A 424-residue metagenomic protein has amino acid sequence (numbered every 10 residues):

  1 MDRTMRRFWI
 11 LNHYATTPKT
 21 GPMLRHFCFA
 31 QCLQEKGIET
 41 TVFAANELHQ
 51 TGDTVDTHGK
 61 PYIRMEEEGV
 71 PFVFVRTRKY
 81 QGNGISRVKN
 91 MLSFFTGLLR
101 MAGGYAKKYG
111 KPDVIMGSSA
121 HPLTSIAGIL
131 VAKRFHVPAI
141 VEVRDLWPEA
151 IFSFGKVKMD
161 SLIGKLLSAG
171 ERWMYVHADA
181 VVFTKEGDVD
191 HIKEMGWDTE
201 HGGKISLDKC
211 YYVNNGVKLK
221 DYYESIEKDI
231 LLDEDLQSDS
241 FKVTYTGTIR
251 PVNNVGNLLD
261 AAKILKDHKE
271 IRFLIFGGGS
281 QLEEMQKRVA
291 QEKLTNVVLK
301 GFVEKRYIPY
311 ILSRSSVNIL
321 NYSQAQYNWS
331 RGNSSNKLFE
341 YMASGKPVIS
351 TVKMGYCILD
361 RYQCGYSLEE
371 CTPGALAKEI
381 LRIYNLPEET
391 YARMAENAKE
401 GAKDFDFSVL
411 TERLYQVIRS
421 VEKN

Functional and structural regions predicted by a protein language model:
M1-E68, E186, D260, L265-D267: N-terminal subdomain of nucleotide-sugar transferases
L123-I126, L130-F135, S161-V181: Membrane-proximal helix-turn-helix segments that form the acceptor-binding/catalytic region of lipid-linked
D179, L312-R331, K346: Acidic donor-binding loop of glycosyltransferase active sites
G187, G216: Carbohydrate-associated surface elements
V217-L219, D235-A262, L274, A395: Conserved donor-binding/catalytic core segment of Leloir-type glycosyltransferases
E283-V317: Nucleotide-activated donor-binding/catalytic signature segment of Leloir-type glycosyltransferases, i.e., the conserved
C357-R382: Change "using UDP/GDP/dTDP sugars" to "using nucleotide sugars
E389-D404, Q416: A short, well-ordered alpha-helix in the C-terminal region of glycosyltransferases
